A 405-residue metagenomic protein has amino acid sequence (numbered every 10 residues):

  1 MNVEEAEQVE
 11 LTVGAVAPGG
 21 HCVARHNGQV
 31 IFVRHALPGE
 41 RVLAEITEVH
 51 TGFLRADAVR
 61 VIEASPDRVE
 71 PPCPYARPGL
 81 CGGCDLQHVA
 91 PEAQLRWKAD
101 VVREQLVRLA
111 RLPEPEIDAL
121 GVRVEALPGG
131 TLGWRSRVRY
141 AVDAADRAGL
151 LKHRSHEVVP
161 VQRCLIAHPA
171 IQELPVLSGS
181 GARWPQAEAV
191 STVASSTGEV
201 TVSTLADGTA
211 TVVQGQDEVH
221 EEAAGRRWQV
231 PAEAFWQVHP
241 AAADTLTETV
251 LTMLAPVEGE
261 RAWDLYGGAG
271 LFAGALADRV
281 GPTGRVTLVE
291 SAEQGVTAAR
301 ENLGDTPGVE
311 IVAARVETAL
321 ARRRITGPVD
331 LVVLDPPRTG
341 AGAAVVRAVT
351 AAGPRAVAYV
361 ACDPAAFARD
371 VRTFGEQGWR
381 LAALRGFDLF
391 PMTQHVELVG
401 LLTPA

Functional and structural regions predicted by a protein language model:
M1-L334, T339-R347, G353: Accessory RNA-recognition modules of RNA-modification enzymes
A145, T403-A405: Short loop segments at secondary-structure junctions
V312-V396, T403: S-adenosylmethionine
